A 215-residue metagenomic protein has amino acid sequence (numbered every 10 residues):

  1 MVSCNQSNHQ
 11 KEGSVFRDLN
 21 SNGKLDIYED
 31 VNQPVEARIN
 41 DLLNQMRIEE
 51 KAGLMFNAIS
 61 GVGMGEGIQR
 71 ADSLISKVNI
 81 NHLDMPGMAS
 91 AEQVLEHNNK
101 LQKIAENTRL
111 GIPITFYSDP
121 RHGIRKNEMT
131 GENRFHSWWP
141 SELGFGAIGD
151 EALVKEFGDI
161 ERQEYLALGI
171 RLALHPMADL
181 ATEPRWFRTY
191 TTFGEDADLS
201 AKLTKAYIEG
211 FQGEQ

Functional and structural regions predicted by a protein language model:
V2-S3: C-terminal motif of bacterial Sec signal peptides marking the signal peptidase cleavage site
N8-Q215: N-terminal beta-rich core of secreted/periplasmic extracellular enzymes
